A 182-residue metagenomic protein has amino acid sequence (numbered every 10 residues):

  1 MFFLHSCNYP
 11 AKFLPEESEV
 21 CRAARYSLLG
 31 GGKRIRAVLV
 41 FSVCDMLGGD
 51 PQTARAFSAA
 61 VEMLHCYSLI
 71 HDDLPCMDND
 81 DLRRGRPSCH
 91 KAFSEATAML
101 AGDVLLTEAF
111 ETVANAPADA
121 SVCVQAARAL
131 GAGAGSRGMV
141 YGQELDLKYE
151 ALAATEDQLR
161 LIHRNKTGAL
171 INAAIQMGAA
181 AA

Functional and structural regions predicted by a protein language model:
M1-A11: N-terminal amphipathic/basic leader segments beginning at the initiator methionine
L14-A182: Mg2+-dependent prenyl diphosphate-binding active-site environment of isoprenoid biosynthetic enzymes
